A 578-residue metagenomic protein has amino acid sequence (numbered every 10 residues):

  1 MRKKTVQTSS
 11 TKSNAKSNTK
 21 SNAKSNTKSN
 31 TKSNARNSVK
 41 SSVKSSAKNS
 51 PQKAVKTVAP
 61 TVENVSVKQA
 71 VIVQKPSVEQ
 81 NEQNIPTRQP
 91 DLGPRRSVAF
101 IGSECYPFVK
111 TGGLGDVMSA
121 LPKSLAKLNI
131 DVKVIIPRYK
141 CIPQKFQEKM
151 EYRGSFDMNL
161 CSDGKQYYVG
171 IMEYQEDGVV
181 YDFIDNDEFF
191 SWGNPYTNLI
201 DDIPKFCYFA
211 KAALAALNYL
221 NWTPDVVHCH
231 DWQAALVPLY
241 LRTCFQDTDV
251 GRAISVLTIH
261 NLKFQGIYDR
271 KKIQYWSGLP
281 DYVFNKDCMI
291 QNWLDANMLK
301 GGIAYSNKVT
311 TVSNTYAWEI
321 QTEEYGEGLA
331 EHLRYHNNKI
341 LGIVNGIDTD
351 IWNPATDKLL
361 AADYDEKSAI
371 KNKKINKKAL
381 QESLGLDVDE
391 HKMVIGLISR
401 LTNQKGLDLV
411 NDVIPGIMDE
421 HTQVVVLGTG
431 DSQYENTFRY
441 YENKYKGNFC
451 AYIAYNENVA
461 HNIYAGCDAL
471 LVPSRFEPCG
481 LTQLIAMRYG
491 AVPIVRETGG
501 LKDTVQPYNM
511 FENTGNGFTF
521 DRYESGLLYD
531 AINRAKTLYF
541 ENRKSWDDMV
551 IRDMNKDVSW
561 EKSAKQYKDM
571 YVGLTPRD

Functional and structural regions predicted by a protein language model:
R2-V6, K12, K53-K56, N64-D578: Catalytic cores of nucleotide-sugar-dependent glycosyltransferases that transfer UDP/GDP/TDP-activated
K12-A47: Long, intrinsically disordered low-complexity tandem-repeat segments
S46, S50-K53, A59: Intrinsically disordered Ser/Thr phosphorylation hotspots
